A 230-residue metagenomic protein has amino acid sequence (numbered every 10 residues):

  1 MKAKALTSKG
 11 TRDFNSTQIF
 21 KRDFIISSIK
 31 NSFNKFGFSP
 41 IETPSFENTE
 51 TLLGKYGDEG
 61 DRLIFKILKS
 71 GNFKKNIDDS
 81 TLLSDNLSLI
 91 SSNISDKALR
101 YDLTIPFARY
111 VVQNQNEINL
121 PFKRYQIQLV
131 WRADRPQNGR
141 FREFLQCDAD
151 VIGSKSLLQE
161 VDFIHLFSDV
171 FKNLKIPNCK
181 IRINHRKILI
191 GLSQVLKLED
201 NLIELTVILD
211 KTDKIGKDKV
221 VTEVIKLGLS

Functional and structural regions predicted by a protein language model:
M1-S230: Extended, charged alpha-beta segments that form solvent-exposed binding/catalytic grooves in nucleic-acid-handling
